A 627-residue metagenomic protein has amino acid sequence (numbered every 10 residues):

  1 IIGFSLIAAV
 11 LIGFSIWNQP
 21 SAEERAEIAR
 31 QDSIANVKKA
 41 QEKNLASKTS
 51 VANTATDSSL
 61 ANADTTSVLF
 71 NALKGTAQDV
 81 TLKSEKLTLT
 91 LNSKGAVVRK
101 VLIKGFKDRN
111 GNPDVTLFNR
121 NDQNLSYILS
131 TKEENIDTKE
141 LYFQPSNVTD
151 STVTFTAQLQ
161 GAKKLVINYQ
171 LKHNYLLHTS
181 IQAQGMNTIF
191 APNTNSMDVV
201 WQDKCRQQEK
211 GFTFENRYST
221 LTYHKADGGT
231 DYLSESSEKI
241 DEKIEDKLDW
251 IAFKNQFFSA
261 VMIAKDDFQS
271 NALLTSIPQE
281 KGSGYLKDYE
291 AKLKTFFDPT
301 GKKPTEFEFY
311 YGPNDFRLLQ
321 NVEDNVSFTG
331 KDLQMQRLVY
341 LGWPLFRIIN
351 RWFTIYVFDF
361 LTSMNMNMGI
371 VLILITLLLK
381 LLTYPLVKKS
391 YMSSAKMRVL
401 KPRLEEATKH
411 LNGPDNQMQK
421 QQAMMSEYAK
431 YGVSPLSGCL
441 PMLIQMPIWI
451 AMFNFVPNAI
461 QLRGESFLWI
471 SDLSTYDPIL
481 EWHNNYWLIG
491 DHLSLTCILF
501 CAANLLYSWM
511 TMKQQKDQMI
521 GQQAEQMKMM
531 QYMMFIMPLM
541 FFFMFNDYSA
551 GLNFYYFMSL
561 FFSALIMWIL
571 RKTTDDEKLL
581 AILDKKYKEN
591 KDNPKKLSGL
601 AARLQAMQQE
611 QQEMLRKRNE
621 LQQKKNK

Functional and structural regions predicted by a protein language model:
I1-K48, L91, S180-N187, N193 (+7 more regions): Helix-loop-helix
L45-A63: N-terminal, intrinsically disordered, polar/charged segments of Gram-positive cell-envelope systems that serve as
A63, L69-F70, T376: Short, flexible segments with low predicted structural confidence
A72-K74, D79-Q334: Soluble non-transmembrane domains of integral membrane proteins
